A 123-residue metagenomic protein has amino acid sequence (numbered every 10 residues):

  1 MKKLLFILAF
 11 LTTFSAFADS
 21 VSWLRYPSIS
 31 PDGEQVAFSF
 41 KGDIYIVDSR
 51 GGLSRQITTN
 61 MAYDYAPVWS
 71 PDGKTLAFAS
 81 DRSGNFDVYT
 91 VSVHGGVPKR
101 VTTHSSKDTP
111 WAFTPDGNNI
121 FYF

Functional and structural regions predicted by a protein language model:
L4-T13: Sec-dependent N-terminal signal peptides
A18-S22, D48-Y65, S80, V91-K107: Multi-bladed beta-propeller domains
V21-V36, M61-A79, T103-F123: Conserved beta-propeller blade repeats
D32-Q35, Y45-S49: Blade/loop signatures of beta-propeller domains
N85-Y89: Structural motif
